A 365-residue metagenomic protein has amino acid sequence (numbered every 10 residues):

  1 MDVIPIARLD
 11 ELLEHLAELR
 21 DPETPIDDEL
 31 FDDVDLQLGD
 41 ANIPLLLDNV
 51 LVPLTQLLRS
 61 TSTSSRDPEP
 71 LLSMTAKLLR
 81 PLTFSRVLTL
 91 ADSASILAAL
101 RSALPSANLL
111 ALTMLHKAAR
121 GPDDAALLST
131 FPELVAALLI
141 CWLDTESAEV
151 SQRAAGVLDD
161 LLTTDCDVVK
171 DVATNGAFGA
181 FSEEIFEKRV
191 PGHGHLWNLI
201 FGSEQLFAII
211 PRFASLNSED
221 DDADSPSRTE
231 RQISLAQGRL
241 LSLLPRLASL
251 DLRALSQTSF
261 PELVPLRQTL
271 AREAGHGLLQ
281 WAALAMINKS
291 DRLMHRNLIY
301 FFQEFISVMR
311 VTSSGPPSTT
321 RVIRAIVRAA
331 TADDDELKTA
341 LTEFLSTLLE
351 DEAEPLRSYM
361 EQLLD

Functional and structural regions predicted by a protein language model:
M1-T63, I96-A98, F344-D365: N-terminal "cap/leader" segments of large eukaryotic alpha-helical scaffolds
I6, D10, L90, P132-E133 (+1 more regions): Amphipathic alpha-helical repeat elements characteristic of tetratricopeptide repeat
L19, Q37-A41, L57, T61 (+10 more regions): Residue-level signature of the C-terminal ends
E23-L30, R66-L71, S106-N108, E149-S151 (+5 more regions): Positions within the helices of HEAT/ARM-like alpha-solenoid repeats
L30, V34, L71-T75, A111 (+4 more regions): Conserved hydrophobic register position within alpha-solenoid helical repeats
Q56-F181: Fungal eukaryote-biased detector of long internal structured cores
L134-A329, D334, D365: Hydrophobic, structured segments
G315-I323, V327-M360: Charge-rich alpha-helical segments
